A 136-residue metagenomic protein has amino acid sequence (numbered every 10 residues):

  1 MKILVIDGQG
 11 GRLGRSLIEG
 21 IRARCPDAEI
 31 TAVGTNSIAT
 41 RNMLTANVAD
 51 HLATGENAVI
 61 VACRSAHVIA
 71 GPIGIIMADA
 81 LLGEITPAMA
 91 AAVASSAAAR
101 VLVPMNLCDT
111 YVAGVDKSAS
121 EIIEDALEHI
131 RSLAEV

Functional and structural regions predicted by a protein language model:
M1-L4, G20-R24, S65, E124-V136: SAM-dependent methyltransferases
M1-S37: Glycine-rich phosphate/diphosphate-binding loop of Rossmann-like nucleotide-binding domains
I6-Q9, V33-N36, G55-N57, P72-G74 (+1 more regions): Fold-independent oxyanion-binding glycine-rich loops and adjacent beta-strand/coil segments at enzyme active sites
G10-L17, T40, M77-I85: Short glycine/serine/threonine-rich phosphate/pyrophosphate-binding segments that cradle anionic phosphate groups
P26-A28, S95-R100: A short helix->loop->beta-strand "cap" motif at the edges of active sites that frequently abuts
E29-T54, T110-V115: N-terminal beta-loop-helix "entrance" segment that forms/cooperates in small-molecule cofactor or anionic ligand
H51-M89: Glycine-rich phosphate-binding loop
L102-V136: Short, glycine-/small-residue-rich phosphate/pyrophosphate-handling segment
